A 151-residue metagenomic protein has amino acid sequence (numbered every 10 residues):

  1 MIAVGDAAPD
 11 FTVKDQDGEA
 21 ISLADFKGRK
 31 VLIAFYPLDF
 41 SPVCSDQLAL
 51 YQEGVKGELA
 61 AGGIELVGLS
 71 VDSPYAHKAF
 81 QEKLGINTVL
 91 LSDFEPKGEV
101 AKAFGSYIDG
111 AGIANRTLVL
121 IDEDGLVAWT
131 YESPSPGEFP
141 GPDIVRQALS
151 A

Functional and structural regions predicted by a protein language model:
M1-A151: Chalcogenol-based redox active-site neighborhoods
